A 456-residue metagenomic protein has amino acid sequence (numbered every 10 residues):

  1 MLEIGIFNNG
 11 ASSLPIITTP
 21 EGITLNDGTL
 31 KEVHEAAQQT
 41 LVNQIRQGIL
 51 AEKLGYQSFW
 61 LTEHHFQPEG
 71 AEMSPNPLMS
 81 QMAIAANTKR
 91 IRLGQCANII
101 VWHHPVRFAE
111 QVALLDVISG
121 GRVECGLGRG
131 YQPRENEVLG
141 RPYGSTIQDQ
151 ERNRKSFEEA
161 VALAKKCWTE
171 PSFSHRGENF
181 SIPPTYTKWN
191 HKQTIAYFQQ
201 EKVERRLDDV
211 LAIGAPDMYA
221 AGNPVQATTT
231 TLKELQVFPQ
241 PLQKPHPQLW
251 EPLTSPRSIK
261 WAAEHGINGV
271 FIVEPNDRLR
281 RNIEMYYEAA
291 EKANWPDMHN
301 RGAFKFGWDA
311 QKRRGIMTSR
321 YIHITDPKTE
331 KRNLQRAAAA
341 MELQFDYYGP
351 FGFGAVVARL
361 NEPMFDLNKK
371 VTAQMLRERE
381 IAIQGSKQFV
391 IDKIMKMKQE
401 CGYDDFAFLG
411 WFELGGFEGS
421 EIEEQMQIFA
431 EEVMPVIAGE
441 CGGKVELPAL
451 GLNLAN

Functional and structural regions predicted by a protein language model:
M1-N87, H246-P247, L447-A455: N-terminal beta1-alpha1-beta2 module of alpha/beta enzyme domains
I4-N8, F59-L61, R92-Q95, V123-L127 (+4 more regions): Hydrophobic faces of well-ordered beta-strands that scaffold small-molecule active sites in alpha/beta enzyme cores
G5-E32, D149-Q240, D277-D404, A438-N456: An alpha-helical appendage that flanks or caps ligand/catalytic pockets
E52-K53, M82-R90, V112, D116-R122 (+3 more regions): Acidic (Asp/Glu)-rich catalytic clusters
G55, E63, I84, L115 (+7 more regions): Conserved, mostly hydrophobic/aromatic
S58-L78, I99, V273-N276, L409-I422: Glycine-rich, proline-tolerant flexible connector loops at the mouths of alpha/beta enzymes
A71-Q95, S156, Q427-C441: Alpha-helix-loop-beta-strand connector modules within alpha/beta enzyme cores
T254-E291: A conserved active-site cap/scaffold subdomain adjacent to cofactor or substrate pockets
